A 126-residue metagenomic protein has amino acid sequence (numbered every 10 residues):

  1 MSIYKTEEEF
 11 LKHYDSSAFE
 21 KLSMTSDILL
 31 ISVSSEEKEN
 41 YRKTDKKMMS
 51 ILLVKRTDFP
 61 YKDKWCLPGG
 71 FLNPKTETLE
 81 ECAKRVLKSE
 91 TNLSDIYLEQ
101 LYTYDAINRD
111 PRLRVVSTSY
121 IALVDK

Functional and structural regions predicted by a protein language model:
M1-L11: Short, Gly/Pro- and small/polar-rich lid/capping loops
E9, S16-C66: N-terminal strand-loop-strand
L11-Y14, Y104-I107: Short alpha-helical segments and helix-capping/turn motifs at coil-helix boundaries
E20-L22, T78, I107, V115: Basic, often amphipathic N-terminal segments
S23, D95, L113-S117: Short connector loops at helix/strand junctions that flank enzyme active sites, especially segments positioning acidic
T44-L93, D105: Conserved Nudix-box catalytic region and its N-terminal flanking loop in Nudix hydrolases and closely related
S94-Y102: A short coil-to-beta-strand element that immediately follows conserved catalytic motifs
I107-K126: Active-site-adjacent beta-strand/loop module that shapes the phosphate/pyrophosphate-binding cleft
